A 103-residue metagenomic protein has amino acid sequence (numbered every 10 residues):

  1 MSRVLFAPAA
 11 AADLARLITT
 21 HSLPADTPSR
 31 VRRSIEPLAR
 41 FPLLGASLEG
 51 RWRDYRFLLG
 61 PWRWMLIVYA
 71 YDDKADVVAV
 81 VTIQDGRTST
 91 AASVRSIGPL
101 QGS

Functional and structural regions predicted by a protein language model:
M1-R30, S103: Arg/Lys-rich, positively charged N-terminal/basic patches that mediate binding to nucleic acids
F6, Y55, Y69-Y71: Aromatic side chains
A11, R32-I35, Q84: Conserved protein kinase catalytic domain
T19, A39-L43, D85: Residues at helix-coil transition
T20, S47-G50, A70: Short histidine-centered beta-strand/loop micro-motifs that create catalytic or ligand/metal-coordination sites
P24, P28, G45, V77-V80: Internal amphipathic alpha-helical segments of the cytochrome P450 catalytic fold
R33-P61, I97: A short, surface-exposed loop/turn module that caps and links secondary-structure elements
G60-S103: Enriched for short, Lys/Arg-rich terminal
